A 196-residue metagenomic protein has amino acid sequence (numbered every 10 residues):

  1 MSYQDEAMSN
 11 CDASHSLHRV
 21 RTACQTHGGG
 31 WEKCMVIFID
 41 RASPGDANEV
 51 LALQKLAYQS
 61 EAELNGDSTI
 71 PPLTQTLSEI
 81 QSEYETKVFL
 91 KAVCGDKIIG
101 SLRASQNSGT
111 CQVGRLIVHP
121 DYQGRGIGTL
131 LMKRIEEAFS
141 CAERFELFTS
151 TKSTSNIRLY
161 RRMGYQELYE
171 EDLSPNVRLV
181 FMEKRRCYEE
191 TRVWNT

Functional and structural regions predicted by a protein language model:
F38-A52: A short beta-loop-alpha structural element at the N-terminal edge of CoA-dependent acyl/N-acetyltransferase catalytic
L51-I80: Conserved GNAT-fold acetyl-CoA-binding loop/helix
E79-K91, Q112: A short helix-loop-beta-strand connector motif used in the catalytic cores of GNAT acetyltransferases and, in some
K91, K97-S105, Q112-I117: Conserved beta-strand in the GNAT
Y122, G126-R134: Conserved acetyl-CoA pyrophosphate-binding loop and the N-cap/start of the following alpha-helix in GNAT-like
Q123, E146-I157, L173-V177: Conserved beta-strand-loop-alpha-helix junction that forms the acyl-donor binding cleft
T129-L130, K152-E170: Conserved active-site alpha-helix within GNAT-family acetyltransferase domains
M132, F139-T149: Conserved GNAT acetyl-CoA-binding A-motif
